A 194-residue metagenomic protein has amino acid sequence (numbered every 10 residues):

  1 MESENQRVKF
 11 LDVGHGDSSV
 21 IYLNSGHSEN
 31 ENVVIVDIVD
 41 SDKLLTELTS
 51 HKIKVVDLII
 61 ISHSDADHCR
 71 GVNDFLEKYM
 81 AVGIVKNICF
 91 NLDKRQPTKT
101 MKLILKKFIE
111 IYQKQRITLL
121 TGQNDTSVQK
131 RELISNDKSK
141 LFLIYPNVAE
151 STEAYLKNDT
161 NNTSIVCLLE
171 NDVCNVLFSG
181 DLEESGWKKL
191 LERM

Functional and structural regions predicted by a protein language model:
M1-V55, T121-M194: Core dinuclear metal-dependent hydrolase active-site scaffold
D12, N24, A81, L92 (+3 more regions): Intrinsically disordered, low-complexity regions enriched in small/polar residues
E29-V34, V39-D93, R193-M194: Active-site metal-binding motif and surrounding structural segment of the metallo-beta-lactamase
E47-L48, T100-Q115: Short, aromatic/basic amphipathic alpha-helical patches
I53, K114-I117: Short aromatic/hydrophobic-glycine micro-motifs
L58-S64, H68, F90-I104, T121-N124 (+1 more regions): Divalent cation-coordinating acidic motifs and surrounding scaffolds that mediate Ca2+/Mg2+/Mn2+/Zn2+-dependent binding
C69-N73, M101-L105, K188-L190: Conserved strand-to-helix beginnings and helix N-cap segments that scaffold or border functional pockets
K86, R116-T121: Short secondary-structure capping/junction motifs at helix and strand boundaries
